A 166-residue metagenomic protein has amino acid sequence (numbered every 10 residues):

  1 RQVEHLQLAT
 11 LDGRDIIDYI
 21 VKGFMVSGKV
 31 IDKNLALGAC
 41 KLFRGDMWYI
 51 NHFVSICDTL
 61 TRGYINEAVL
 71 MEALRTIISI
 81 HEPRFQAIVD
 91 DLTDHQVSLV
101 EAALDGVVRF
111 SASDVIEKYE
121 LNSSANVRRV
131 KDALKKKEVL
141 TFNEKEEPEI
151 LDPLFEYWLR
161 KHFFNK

Functional and structural regions predicted by a protein language model:
R1-K41, R62-Y64: Helix-loop-helix "sensor" segment of P-loop NTPases
A9, I116, L151: Residue-level detector of conserved, well-ordered beta-strand and adjacent loop positions that form binding/recognition
D15-I16, Y49, H95, F155: Short phosphate-engaging motifs
K33-K41, N51-V54, R128-K131: Short, well-structured alpha-helical segments
K41-M47, N51-S124: Winged-helix-like regulatory helical subdomains adjacent to P-loop NTPase cores
Y119-K137, F142-K145: Short amphipathic alpha-helical interaction segments
E146-P153: Minor-groove-contacting beta-hairpin "wing" of winged helix-turn-helix DNA-binding domains
P153-K166: Short, amphipathic alpha-helical interaction segments positioned at domain boundaries
